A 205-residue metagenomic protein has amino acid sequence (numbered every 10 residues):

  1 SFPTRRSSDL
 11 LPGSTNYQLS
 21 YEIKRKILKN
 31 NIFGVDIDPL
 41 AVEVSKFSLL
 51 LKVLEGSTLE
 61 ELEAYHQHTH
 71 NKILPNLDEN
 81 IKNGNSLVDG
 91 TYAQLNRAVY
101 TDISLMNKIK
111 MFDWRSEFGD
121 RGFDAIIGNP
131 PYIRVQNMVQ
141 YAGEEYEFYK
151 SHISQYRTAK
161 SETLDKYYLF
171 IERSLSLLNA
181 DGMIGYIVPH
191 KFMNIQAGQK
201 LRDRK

Functional and structural regions predicted by a protein language model:
S1, R5-K205: SAM-dependent methyltransferase catalytic region
